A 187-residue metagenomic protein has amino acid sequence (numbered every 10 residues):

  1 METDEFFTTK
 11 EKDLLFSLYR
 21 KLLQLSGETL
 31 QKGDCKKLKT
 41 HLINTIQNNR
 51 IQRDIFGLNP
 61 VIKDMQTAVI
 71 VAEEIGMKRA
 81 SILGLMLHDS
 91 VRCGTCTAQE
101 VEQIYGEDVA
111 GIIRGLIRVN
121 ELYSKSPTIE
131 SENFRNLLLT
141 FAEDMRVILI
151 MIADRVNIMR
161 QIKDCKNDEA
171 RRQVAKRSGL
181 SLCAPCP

Functional and structural regions predicted by a protein language model:
M1-P187: Active-site helical microenvironments for divalent-metal-assisted chemistry
